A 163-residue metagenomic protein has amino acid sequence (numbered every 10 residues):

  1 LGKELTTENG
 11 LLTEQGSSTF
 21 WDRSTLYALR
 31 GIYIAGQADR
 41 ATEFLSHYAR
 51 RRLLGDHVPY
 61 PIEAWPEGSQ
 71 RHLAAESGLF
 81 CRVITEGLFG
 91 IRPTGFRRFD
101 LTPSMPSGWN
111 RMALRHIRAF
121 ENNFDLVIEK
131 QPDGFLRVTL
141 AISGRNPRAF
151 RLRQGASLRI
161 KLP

Functional and structural regions predicted by a protein language model:
L1-W21, E43-E63, F135-R137, G144-N146: Extended glycan-interaction surfaces of carbohydrate-active proteins
T7-A35, W65-S77: Solvent-exposed loop and edge beta-strand segments that line ligand/cofactor-binding and catalytic clefts
L26-A38, V83-R92: Well-ordered alpha-helical scaffold segments within catalytic/enzyme domains
Y27, E43-H47, A75, L79-V83: Short amphipathic alpha-helical segments
A38-F44, L53-V58, Q70, A74-S77: Active-site-proximal binding-pocket segments
W65-P163: Carbohydrate-active enzyme catalytic cores, enriched for enzymes that act on polyanionic acidic polysaccharides
